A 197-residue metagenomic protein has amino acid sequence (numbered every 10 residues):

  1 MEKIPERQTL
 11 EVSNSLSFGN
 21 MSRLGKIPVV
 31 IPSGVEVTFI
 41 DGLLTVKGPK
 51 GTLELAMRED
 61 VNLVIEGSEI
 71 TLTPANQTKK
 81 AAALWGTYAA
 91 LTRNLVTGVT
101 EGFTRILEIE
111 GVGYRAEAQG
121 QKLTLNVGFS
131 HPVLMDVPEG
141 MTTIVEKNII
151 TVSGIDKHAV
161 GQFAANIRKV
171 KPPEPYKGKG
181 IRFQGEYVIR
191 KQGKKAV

Functional and structural regions predicted by a protein language model:
M1-N20: N-terminal amphipathic/basic-hydrophobic helices that include classical n-h-c signal peptides and signal-anchor
F18-A165, K169-V197: N-terminal intrinsically disordered, cationic/polar leader segments that include organellar targeting peptides
